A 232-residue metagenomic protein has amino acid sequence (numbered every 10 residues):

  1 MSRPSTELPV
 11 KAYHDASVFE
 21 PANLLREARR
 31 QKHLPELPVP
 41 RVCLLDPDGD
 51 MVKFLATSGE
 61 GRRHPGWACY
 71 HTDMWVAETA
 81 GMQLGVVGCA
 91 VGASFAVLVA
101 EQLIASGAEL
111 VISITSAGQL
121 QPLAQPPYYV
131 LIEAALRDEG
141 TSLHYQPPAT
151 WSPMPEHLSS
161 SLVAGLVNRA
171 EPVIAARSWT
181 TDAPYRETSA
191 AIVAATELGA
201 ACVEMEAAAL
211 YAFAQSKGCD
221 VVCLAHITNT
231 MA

Functional and structural regions predicted by a protein language model:
M1-I112, G118-A232: Accessory terminal and edge-of-domain segments that mediate assembly/interaction and cofactor placement around
